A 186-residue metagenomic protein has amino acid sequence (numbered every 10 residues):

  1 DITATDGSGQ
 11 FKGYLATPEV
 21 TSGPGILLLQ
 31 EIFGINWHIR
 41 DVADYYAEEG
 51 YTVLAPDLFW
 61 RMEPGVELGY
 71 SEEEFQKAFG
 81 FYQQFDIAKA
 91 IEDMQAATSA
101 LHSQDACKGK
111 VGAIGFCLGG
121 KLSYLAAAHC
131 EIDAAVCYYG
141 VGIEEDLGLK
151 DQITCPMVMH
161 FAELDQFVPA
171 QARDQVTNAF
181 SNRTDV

Functional and structural regions predicted by a protein language model:
D1-V186: N-terminal cap/leader regions of alpha/beta-hydrolase-fold enzymes, predominantly small-molecule hydrolases
